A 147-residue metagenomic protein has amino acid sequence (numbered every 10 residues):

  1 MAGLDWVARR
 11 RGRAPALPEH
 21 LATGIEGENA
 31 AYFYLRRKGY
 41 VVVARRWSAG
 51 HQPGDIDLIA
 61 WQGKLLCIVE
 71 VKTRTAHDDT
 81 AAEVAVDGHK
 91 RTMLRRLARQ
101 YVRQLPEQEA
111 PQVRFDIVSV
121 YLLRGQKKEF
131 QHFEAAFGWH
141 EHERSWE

Functional and structural regions predicted by a protein language model:
M1-R46: Acidic-basic catalytic patches of nuclease active cores, encompassing PD-(D/E)XK and other metal-cofactor nuclease
L35, I56-D79, L94: Conserved catalytic cores of phosphodiester-cleaving nucleases, focusing on short active-site segments
V42-A44, I68, F115: Hydrophobic residues on conserved beta-strands that form the core of alpha/beta folds
S48-Q52: A short beta-turn/loop motif at secondary-structure boundaries
G54-I56, V113-F115, K128: Change "...and in nucleic-acid phosphodiester-cleaving endonucleases..." to "...and in nucleic-acid processing enzymes
K64-I68, Q112, F130: Structural motif
T73-G125: Catalytic cores of nucleic-acid endonucleases
V120-E147: Short, low-complexity, polybasic intrinsically disordered segments
